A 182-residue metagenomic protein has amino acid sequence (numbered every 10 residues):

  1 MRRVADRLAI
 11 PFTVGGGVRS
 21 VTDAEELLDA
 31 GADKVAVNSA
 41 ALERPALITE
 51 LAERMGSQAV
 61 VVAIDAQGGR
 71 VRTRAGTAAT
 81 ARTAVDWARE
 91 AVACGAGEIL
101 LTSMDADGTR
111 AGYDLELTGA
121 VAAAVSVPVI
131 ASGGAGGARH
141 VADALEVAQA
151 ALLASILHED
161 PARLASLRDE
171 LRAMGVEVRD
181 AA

Functional and structural regions predicted by a protein language model:
M1-T13, A46-A66, R110-G137, M174-E177: Alpha-helix-loop-beta-strand connector modules within alpha/beta enzyme cores
R2, E25-L28, T49, V85 (+4 more regions): Alpha-helical segments flanking ligand/cofactor-binding loops in enzyme cores
P11-T13, V18-K34, E116-A151: Catalytic cores of alpha/beta
V18-S20, A41, A66-G68, D105-A106 (+2 more regions): Active-site-proximal loop/turn and secondary-structure-junction residues that shape catalytic pockets, frequently
A24-E25, L47-T49, R72-A75, R110-Y113 (+2 more regions): Short, well-ordered secondary-structure micro-motifs
L28, A32-D107: Conserved anion-binding
L47-R54, V141-A182: C-terminal helical cap(s) of enzyme catalytic domains, especially alpha/beta-barrels
